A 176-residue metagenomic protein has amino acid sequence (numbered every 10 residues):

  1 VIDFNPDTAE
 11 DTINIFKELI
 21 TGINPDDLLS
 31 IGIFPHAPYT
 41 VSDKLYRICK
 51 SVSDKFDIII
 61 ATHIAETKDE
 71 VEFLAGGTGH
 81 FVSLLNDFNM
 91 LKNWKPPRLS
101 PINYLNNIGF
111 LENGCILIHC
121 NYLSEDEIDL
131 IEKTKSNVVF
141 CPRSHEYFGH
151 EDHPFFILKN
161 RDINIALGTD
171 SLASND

Functional and structural regions predicted by a protein language model:
V1-C115: Metal-coordinating catalytic core of metallo-dependent amide/deamination hydrolases
P38-V41, N107-D176: Active-site-adjacent C-terminal substructures of enzyme catalytic domains
